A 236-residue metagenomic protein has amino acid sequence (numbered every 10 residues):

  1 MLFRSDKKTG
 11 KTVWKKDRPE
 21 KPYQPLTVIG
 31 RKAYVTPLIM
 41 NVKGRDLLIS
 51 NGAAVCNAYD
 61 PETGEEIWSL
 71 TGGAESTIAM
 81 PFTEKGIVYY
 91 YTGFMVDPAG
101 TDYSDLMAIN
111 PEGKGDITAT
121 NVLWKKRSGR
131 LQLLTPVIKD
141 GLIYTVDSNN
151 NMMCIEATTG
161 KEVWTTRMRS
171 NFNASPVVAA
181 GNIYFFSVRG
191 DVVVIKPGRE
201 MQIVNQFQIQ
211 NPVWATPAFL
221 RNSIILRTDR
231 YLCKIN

Functional and structural regions predicted by a protein language model:
M1-L2: Short, small-residue-biased leader/transition segments that mark boundaries at the very start of proteins
T9-V13, T63-W68, G113-V122, T159-V163 (+1 more regions): Beta-strand initiation motifs
K15-R45, N51, S69-E84, Y90-Y103 (+3 more regions): Extracytoplasmic beta-rich repeat domains
I87-V88, G190-D191, P197, N211-N236: Blade-level signature of beta-propeller repeat domains, shared across WD40, Kelch, NHL, RCC1 and BNR/Asp-box propellers
V96-D97, K126-P197: Loop/turn-rich, solvent-exposed surfaces of beta-rich toroidal or solenoidal domains
L106-I117, A157, V194-E200, N236: Short loop/turn segments immediately following beta-strands, especially the blade-tip and inter-blade linker loops
